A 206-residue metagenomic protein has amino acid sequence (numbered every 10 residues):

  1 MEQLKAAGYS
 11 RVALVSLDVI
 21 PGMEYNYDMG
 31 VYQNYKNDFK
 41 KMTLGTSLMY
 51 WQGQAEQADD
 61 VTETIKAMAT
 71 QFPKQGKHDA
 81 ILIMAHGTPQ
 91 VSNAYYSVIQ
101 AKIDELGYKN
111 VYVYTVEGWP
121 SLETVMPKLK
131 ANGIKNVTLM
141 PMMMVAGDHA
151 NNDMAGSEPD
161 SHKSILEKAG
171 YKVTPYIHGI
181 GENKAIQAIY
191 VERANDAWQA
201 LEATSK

Functional and structural regions predicted by a protein language model:
M1-T138, M144-K206: Extended amphipathic ligand-handling, pore-lining, and cofactor/metal-binding catalytic surfaces
